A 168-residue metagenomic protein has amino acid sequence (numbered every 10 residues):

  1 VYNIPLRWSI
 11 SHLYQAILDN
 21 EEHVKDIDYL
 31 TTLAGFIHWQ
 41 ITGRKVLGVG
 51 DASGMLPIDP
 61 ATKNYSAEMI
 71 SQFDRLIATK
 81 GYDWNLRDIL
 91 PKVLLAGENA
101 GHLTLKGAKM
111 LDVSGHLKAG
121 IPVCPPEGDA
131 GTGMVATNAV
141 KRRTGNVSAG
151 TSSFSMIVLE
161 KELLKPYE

Functional and structural regions predicted by a protein language model:
V1-E127: Gly/Ser/Thr-rich active-site cleft segment
K109-G115, I121-E168: Catalytic phosphate/nucleotide-handling subdomain of diverse soluble enzymes
